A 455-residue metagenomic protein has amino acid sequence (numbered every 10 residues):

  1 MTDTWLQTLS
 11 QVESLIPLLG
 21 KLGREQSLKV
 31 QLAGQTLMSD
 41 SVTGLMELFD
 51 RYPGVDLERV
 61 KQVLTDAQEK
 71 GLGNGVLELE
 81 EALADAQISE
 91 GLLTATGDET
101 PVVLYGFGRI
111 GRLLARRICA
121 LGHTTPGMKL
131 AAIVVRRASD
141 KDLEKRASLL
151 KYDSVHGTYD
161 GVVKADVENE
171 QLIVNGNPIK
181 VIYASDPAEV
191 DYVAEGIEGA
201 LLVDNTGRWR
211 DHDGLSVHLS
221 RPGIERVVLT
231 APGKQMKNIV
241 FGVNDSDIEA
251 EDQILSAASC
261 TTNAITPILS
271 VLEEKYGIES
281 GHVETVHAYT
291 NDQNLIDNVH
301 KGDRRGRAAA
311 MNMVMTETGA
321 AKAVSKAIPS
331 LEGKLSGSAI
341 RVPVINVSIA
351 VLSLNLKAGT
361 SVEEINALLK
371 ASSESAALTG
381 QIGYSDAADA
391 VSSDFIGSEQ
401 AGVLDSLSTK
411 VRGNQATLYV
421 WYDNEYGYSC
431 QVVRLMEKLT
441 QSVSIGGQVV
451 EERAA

Functional and structural regions predicted by a protein language model:
G20-D98: Glycine/serine-rich phosphate-binding loop and adjoining beta1-alpha1 elements at the start of nucleotide-handling
Q31-Q62, D66, T125-D191, S280 (+1 more regions): C-terminal substrate-binding/catalytic lobe of Rossmann-fold NAD(P)-dependent oxidoreductases
G71-D85, I396-A455: NAD(P)-dependent Rossmann-like dehydrogenase/reductase catalytic/cofactor-binding core
L83-V102, V190-A194, F241-S246: A short, basic/flexible loop-to-alpha-helix module at the beginning of a structural domain
T96-I118: Glycine-rich adenosine-cofactor-binding loop
V190-S216: Hydrophobic alpha-helical hairpins/lids featuring a short glycine-rich hinge
R208-Q253: Rossmann-fold NAD(P)-binding glycine/threonine-rich loop
I248-S280: A contiguous active-site-proximal alpha/beta segment in oxidoreductase catalytic domains
